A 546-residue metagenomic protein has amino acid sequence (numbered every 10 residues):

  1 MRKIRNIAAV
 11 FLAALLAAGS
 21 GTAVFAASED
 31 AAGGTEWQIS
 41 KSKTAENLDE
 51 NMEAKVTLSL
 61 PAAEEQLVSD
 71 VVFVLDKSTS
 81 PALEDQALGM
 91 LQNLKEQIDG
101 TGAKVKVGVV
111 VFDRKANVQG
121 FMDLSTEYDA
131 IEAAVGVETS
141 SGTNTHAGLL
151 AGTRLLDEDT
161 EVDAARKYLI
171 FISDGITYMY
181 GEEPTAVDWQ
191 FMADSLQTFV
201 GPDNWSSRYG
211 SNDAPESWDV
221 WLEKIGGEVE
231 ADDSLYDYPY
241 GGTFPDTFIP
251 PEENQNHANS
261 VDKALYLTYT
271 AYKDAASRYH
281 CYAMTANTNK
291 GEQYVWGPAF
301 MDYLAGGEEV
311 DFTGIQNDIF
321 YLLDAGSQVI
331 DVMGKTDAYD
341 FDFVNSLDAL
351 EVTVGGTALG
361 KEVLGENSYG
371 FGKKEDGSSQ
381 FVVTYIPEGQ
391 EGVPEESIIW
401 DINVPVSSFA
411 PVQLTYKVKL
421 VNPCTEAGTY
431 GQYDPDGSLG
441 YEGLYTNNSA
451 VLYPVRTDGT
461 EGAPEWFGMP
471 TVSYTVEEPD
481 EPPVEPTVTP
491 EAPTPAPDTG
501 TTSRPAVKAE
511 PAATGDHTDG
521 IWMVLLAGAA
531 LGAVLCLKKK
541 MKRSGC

Functional and structural regions predicted by a protein language model:
M1-I4, P511-G515: Short, Lys/Arg-rich N-terminal segment immediately upstream of the first membrane anchor
M1-I7, K539-S544: Positively charged n-region of N-terminal signal peptides that target proteins for export
R5-L15, L531: Sec-dependent N-terminal signal peptides
N6-A8, H517-A527: Short, hydrophobic alpha-helical membrane anchors of single-pass surface/secreted proteins
A17-F25: C-terminal segment of classical bacterial N-terminal signal peptides
A27-A513, G520, K542-C546: P/S/T/G-enriched low-complexity
A529-C546: C-terminal membrane-anchoring or membrane-association module
